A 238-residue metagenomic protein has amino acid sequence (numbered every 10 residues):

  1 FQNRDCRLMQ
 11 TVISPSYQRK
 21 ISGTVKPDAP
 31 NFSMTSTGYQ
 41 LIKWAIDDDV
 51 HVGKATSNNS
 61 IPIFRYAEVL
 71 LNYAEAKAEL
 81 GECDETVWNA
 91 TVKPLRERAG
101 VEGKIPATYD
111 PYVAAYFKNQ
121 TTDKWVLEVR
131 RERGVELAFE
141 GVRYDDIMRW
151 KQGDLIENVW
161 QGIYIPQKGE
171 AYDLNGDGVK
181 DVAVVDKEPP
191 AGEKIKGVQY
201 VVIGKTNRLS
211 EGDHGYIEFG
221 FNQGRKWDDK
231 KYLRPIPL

Functional and structural regions predicted by a protein language model:
Q2-L238: Acidic/polar-rich alpha-helix caps and helix-coil junctions
